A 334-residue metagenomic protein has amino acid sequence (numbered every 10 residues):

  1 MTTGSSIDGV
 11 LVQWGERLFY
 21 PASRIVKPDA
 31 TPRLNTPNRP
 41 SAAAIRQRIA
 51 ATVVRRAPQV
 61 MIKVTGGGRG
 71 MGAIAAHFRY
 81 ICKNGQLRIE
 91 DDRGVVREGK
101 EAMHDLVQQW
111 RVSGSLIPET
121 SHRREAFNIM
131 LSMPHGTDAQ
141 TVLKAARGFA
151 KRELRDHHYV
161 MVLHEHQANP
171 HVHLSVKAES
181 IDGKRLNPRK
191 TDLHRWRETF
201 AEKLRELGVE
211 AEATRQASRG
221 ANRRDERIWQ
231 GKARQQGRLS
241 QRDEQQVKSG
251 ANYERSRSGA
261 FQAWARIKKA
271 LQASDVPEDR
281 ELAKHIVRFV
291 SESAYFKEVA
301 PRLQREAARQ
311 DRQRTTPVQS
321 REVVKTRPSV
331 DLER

Functional and structural regions predicted by a protein language model:
M1-R334: N-terminal nicking endonuclease/strand-transfer module with a His-rich metal-binding environment and a catalytic Tyr
